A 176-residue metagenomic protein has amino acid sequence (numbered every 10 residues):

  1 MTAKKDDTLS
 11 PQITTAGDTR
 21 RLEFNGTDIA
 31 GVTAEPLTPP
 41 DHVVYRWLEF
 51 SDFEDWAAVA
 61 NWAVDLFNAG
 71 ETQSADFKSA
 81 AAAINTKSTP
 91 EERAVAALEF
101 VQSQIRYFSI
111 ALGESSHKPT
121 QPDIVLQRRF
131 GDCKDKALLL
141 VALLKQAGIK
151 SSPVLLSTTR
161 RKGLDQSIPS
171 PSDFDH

Functional and structural regions predicted by a protein language model:
M1-S115: Secretory-pathway-linked proteins and extracytosolic
G17, S74, P90, A94 (+4 more regions): Active-site-proximal structural scaffolding
D76-S79, G113-D123, S157-K162: Short, conserved phosphate-binding/catalytic loop or strand-edge motifs used in phosphoryl-/nucleotidyl-transfer
A80-S88, P122-F130, D165: Second-shell loop/turn segments in exported
E91-A94, D123-I124, S152-V154, L164: Contiguous, function-dense segments enriched for cysteine-driven chemistry and partner/ligand-binding capacity
A97-V101, C133, L144: Conserved hydrophobic/aromatic pocket- or pore-lining residues that grip, position, or stack substrates in active sites
K134-H176: Hydrophobic/aromatic-rich core segments of domains that either
